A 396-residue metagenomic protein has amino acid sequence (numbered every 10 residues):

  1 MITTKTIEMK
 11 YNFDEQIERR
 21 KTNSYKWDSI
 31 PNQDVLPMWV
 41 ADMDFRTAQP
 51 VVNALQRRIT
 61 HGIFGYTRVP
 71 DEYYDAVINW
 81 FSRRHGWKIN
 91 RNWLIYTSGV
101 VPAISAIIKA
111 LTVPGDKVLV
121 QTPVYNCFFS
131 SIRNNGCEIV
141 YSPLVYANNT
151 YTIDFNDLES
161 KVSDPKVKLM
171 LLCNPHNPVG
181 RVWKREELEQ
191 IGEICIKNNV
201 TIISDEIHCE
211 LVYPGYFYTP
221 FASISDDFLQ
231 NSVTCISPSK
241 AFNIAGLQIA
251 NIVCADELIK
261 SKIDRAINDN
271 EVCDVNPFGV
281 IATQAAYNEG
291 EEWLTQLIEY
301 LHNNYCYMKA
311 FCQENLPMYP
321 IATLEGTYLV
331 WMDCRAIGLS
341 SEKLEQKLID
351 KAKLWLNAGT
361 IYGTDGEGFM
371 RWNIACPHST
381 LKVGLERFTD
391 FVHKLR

Functional and structural regions predicted by a protein language model:
I2-G99, A106, A286-E289, K394-R396: N-terminal small-domain helix-loop-helix segment of the aminotransferase-like
F64-E193, E210-L211, Y218-S223, D227: Conserved core of the PLP fold type I
N135, K197-N198, F228, A352 (+1 more regions): Helix C-cap/helix->beta junction micro-motif
I224-K262: Active-site PLP attachment segment
S261-I267, A286-K309: Structural signature of PLP-dependent enzymes
Q284, Y300-K309, I321-C334: Conserved glycine-rich beta-strand-loop-beta hairpin in the small C-terminal domain of fold type I
G338-S340, K347-L356, Y362-R396: PLP-dependent enzyme catalytic core of the Aspartate aminotransferase-like
